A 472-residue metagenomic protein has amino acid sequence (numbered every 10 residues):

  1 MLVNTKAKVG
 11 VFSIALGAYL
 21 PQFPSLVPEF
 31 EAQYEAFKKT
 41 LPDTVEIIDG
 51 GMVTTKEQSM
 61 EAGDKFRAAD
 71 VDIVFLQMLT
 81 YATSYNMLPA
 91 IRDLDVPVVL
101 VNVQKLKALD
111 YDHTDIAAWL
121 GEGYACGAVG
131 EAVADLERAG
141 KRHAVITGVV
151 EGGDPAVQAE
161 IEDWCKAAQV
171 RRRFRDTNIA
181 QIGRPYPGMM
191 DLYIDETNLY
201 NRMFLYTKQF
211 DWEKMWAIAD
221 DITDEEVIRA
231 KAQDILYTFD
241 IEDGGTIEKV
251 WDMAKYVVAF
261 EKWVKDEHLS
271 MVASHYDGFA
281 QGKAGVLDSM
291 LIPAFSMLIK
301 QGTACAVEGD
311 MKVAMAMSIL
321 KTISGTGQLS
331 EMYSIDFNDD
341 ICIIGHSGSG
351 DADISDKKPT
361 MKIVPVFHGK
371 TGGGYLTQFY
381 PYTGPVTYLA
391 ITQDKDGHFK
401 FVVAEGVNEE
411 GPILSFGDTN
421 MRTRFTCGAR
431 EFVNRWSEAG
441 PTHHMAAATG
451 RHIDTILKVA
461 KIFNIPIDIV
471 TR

Functional and structural regions predicted by a protein language model:
L2, A7-V9, K107-A232, L236-F239: Cap/lid and interdomain-hinge subdomains that line or gate substrate/regulatory clefts in soluble alpha/beta enzymes
E31-T55, R142-G148, L205-D211: Short beta-strand elements in bilobed, periplasmic/extracellular small-molecule ligand-binding domains
S59-V71, L88-A90, V257-D266: Short, well-structured alpha-helical segments in soluble
V71-T80, V99-V101, L269-S274: Periplasmic-binding protein-like
P89-D115, L120-A128, P293-E308: Short, acidic/small-residue loops that bind anionic groups at enzyme active sites
K231-I323: Long, internal scaffold/assembly segments composed of regular secondary structure
S296-S415: C-terminal catalytic subdomain
G369-R472: Extended hydrophobic packing segments that form well-structured cores
